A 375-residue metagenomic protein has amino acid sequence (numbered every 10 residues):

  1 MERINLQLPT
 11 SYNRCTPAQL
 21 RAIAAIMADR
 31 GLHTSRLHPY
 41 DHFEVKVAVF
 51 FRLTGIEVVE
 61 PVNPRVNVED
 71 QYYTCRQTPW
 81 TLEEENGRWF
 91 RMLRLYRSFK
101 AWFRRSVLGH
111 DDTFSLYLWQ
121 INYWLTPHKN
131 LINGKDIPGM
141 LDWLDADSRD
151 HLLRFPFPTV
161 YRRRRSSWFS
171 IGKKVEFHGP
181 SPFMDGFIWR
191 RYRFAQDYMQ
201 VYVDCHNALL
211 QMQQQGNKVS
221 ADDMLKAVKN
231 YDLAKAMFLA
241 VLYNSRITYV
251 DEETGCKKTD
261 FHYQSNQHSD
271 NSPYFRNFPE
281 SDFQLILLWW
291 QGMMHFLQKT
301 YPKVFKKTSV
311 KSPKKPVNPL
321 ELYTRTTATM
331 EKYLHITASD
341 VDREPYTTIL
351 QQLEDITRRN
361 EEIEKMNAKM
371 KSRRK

Functional and structural regions predicted by a protein language model:
M1-K375: An amphipathic, hydrophobic-aromatic interaction surface with interspersed Lys/Arg that forms lipid/phosphate-bearing
